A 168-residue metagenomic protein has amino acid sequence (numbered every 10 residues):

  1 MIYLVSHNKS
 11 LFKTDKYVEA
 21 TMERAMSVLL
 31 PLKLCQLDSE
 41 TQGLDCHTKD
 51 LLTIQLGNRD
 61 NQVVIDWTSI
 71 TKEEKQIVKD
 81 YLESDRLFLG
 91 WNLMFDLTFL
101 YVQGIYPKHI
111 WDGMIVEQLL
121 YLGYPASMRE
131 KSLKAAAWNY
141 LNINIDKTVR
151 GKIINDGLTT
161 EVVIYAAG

Functional and structural regions predicted by a protein language model:
I2-Y17, D45, K49, T53-G168: Active-site-proximal helix-loop-helix substrate-binding element of RNase H-like nuclease domains
A20-K33, V78-L82: A short acidic-Thr-Gly-centered motif at the start of a beta-strand
M22-E23, L37-E40, E73-I77: Short alpha-helical segments and helix-capping/turn motifs at coil-helix boundaries
L34-T48: Short acidic, Gly/Ser-rich segments with clustered Asp/Glu that frequently serve as metal-coordination loops in enzyme
